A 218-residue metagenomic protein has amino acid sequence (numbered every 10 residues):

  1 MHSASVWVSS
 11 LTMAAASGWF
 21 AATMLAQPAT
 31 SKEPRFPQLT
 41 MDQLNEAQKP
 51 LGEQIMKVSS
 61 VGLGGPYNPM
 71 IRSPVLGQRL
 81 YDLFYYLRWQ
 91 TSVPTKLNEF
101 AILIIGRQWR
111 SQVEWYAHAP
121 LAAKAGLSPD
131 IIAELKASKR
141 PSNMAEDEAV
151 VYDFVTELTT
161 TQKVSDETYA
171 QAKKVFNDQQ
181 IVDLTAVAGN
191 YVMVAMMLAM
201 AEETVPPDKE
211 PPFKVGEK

Functional and structural regions predicted by a protein language model:
M1-A15: Bacterial N-terminal signal peptides that target proteins for export
A16-A21: Hydrophobic alpha-helical membrane-insertion segments, chiefly the h-region of N-terminal signal peptides
A22-K218: Hydrophobic alpha-helical segments
